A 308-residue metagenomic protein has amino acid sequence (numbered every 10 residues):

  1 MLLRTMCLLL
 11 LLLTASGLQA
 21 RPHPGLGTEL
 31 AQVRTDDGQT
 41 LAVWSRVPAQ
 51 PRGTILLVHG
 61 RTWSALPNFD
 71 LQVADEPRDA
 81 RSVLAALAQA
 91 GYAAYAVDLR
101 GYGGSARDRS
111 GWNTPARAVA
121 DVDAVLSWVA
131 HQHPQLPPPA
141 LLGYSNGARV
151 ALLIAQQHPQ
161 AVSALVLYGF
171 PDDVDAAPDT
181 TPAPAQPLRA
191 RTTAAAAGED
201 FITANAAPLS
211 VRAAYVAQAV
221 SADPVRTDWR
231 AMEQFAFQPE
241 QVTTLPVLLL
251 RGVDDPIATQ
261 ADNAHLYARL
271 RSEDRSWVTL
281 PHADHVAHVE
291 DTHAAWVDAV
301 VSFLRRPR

Functional and structural regions predicted by a protein language model:
R21-A49: N-terminal cap/lid segment of alpha/beta-hydrolase-fold proteins
Q50, I55-Y95: Short, surface-exposed "cap/lid" segments of acyl-processing enzymes
W112-Q132: Alpha/beta-hydrolase active-site loop
H133-S145: Alpha/beta-hydrolase fold nucleophile elbow
V242-T243, L249-R251: Short beta-strand/loop motif that positions the catalytic acidic residue of the alpha/beta-hydrolase fold
L245, T259-A268: Short alpha-helix in the alpha/beta-hydrolase fold that links the catalytic acid
D254-A258, V286: Acidic catalytic loop of the alpha/beta-hydrolase fold
A283-H293: Catalytic histidine-centered segment of alpha/beta-hydrolase-like enzymes
